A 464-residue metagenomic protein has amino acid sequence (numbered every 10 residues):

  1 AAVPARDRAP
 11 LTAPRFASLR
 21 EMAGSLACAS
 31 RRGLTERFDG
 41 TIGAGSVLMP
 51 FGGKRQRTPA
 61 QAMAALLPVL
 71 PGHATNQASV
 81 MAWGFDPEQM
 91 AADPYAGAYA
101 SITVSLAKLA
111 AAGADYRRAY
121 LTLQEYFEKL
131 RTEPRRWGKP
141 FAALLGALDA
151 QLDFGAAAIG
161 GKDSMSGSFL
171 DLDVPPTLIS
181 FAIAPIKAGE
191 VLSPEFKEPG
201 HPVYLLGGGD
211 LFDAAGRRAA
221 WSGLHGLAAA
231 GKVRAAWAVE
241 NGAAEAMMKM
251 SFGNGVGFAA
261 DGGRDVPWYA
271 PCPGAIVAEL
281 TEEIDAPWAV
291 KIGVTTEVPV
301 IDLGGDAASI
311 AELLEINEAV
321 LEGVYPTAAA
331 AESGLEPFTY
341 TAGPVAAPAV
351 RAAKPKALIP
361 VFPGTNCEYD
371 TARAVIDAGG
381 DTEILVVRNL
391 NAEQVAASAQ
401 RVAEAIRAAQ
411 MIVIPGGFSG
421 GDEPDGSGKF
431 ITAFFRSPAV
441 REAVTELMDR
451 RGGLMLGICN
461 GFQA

Functional and structural regions predicted by a protein language model:
A1-G420, F434-T445: Glycine/proline-enriched, intrinsically flexible loops and inter-domain linkers
S419-A464: Cysteine-nucleophile active-site neighborhood
